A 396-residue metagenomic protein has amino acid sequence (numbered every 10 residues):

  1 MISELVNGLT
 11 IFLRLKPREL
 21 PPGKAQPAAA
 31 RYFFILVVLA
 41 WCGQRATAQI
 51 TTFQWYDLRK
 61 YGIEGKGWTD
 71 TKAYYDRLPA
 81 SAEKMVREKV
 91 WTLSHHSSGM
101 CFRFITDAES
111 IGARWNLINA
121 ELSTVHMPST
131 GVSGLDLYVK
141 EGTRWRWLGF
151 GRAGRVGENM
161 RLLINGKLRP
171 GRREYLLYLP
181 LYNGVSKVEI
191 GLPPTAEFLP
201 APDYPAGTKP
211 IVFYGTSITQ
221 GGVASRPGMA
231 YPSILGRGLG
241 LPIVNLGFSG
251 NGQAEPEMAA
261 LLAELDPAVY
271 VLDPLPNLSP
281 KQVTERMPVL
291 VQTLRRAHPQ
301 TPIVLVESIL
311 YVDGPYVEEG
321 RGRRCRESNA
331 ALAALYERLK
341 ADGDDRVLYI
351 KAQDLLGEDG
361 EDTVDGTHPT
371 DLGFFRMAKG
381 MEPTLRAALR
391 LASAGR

Functional and structural regions predicted by a protein language model:
M1-L5, F12-L15, L20-K24, Y32-P210 (+1 more regions): N-terminal secretory targeting modules
S123-P128, G221-M229, G322-R326: Glycine- and acidic-residue-enriched helix-capping/strand-helix junction motifs
T208-P232: Catalytic nucleophile-elbow at a beta strand-turn-alpha helix junction centered on a G-D-S/GDSL motif, marking
P232-V244, E337: Short helix-loop-beta junction
L235, G252-A297, S308-Y316: Oxyanion-hole/transition-state-stabilizing segment in secreted/luminal serine hydrolases and related acyltransferases
G247: Phosphate-binding active sites in nucleotide-utilizing proteins
Y311-I350: Substrate-gating cap/lid alpha-helix
V364-R396: Histidine-centered active-site loop/cap adjacent to the catalytic His in serine esterases/O-acetyl transfer systems
